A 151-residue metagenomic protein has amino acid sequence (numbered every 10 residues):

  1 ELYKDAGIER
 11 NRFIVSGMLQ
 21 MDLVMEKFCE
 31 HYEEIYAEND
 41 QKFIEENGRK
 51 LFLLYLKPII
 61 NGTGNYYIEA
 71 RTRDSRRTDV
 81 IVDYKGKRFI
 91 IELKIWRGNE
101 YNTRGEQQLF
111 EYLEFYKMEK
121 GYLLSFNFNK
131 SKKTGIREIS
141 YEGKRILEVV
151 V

Functional and structural regions predicted by a protein language model:
E1-L23: Short, amphipathic alpha-helical interaction segments positioned at domain boundaries
V24-Y67: Acidic-basic catalytic patches of nuclease active cores, encompassing PD-(D/E)XK and other metal-cofactor nuclease
F52, V80-R97, Y112: Conserved catalytic cores of phosphodiester-cleaving nucleases, focusing on short active-site segments
Y55-G86: Active-site metal-binding core of divalent-cation-utilizing nuclease and nuclease-like domains
R71, I95, F126-F128: Structural motif
I95-E100, Y122, E148: Conserved RecA-like P-loop NTPase helicase motor core
N102-E106, L113-E142: Nucleic-acid nuclease catalytic cores
I139-V151: Intrinsically disordered, low-complexity terminal regions enriched in charged/polar residues
